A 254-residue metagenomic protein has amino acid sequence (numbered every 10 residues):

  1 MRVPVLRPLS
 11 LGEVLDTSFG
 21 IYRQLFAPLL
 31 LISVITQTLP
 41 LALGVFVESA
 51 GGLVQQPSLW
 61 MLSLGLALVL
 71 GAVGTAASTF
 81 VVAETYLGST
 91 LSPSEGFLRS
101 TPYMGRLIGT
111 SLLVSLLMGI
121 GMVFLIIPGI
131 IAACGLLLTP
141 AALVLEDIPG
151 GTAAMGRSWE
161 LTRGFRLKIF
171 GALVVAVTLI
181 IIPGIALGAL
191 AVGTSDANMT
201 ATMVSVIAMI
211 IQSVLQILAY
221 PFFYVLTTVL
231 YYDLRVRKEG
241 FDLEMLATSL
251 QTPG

Functional and structural regions predicted by a protein language model:
M1-G254: Hydrophobic alpha-helical membrane segments
